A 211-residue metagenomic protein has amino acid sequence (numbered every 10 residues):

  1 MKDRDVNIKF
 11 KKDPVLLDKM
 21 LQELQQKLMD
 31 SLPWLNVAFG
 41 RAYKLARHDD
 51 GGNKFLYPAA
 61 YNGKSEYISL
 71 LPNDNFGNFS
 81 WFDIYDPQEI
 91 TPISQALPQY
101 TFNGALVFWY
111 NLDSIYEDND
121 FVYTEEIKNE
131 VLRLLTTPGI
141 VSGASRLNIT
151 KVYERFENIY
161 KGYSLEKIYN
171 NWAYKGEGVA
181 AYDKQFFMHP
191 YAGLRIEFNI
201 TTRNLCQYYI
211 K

Functional and structural regions predicted by a protein language model:
M1-A38, Q95-Q99, I149-K211: Short, charged interaction patches at domain edges and termini
M1-S94: Small/polar-rich, solvent-exposed N-terminal microdomains that initiate assembly or binding
L56-L71, G143-K161: A broad, low-specificity signal for short, low-complexity segments enriched in glycine/proline and polar/charged
F79-S80, G104, I196: A broad, low-specificity signal marking well-ordered, structured residues that form hydrophobic/aromatic
I84, F108, I196-I200: Hydrophobic side chains in beta-strands
P87, N111-D113, T201-R203: Short, flexible beta-strand-to-coil junctions
I93-T101, A105-T150: Extracellular/virion structural assembly segments
